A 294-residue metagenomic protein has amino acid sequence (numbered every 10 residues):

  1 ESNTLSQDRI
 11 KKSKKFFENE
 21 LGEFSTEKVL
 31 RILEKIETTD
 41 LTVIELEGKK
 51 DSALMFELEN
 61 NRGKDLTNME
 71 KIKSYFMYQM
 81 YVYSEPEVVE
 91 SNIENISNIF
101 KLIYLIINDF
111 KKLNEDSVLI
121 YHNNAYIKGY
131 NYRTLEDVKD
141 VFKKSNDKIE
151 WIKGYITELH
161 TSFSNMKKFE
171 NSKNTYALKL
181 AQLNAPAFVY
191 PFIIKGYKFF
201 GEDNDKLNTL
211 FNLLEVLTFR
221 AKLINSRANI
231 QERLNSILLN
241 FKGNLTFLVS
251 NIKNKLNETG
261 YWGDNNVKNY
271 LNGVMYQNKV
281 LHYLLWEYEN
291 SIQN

Functional and structural regions predicted by a protein language model:
E1, L33, E37, L41-V43 (+1 more regions): A short, basic-hydrophobic beta/loop patch
E1-V29: Glycine-rich phosphate-binding loops of NTPases
E23-S25, E34-T38, S172-Y176: Short linear interaction motifs
T26, L46, K50-A53: Domain-scale recognition of functional cores that engage charged ligands
D40, N68-E289: A cross-family structural signal marking well-folded subdomains
K50-L54, K64-N68: Short helix/loop capping segments that flank catalytic or ligand/cofactor-binding pockets
N294: Histidine-centered nuclease catalytic patch
